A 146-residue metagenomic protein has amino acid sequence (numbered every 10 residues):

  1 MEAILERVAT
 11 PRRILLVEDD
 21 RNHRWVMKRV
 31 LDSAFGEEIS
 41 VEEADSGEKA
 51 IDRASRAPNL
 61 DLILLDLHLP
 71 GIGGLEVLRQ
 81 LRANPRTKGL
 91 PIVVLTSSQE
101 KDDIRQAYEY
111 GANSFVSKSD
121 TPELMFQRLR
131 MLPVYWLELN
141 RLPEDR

Functional and structural regions predicted by a protein language model:
M1-L15, D19-S40, T121-R146: Non-catalytic signal-transmission and effector/linker regions of two-component phosphorelay proteins
E43-L62, F126: Acidic, metal-coordinating helix/loop segments flanking the phosphotransfer/catalytic sites of two-component signaling
N59-L62, R86-P91: His-Asp phosphorelay/catalytic-motif detector in bacterial-type signaling
L65-L67, T96: Active-site residues of response regulator receiver
P70, E100: The feature encodes the CheY-like receiver
K118: A Lys-centered signature of the CheY-like receiver
